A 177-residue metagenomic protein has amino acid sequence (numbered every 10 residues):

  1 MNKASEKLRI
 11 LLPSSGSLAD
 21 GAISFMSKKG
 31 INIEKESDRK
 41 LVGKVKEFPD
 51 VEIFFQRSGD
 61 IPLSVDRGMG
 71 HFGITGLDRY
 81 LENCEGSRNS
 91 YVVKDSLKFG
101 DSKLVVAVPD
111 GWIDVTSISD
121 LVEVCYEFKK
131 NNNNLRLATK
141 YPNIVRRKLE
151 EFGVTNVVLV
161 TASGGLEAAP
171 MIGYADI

Functional and structural regions predicted by a protein language model:
M1-I177: Domain-level signature for soluble enzymes in the chorismate/prephenate branch of the shikimate pathway
